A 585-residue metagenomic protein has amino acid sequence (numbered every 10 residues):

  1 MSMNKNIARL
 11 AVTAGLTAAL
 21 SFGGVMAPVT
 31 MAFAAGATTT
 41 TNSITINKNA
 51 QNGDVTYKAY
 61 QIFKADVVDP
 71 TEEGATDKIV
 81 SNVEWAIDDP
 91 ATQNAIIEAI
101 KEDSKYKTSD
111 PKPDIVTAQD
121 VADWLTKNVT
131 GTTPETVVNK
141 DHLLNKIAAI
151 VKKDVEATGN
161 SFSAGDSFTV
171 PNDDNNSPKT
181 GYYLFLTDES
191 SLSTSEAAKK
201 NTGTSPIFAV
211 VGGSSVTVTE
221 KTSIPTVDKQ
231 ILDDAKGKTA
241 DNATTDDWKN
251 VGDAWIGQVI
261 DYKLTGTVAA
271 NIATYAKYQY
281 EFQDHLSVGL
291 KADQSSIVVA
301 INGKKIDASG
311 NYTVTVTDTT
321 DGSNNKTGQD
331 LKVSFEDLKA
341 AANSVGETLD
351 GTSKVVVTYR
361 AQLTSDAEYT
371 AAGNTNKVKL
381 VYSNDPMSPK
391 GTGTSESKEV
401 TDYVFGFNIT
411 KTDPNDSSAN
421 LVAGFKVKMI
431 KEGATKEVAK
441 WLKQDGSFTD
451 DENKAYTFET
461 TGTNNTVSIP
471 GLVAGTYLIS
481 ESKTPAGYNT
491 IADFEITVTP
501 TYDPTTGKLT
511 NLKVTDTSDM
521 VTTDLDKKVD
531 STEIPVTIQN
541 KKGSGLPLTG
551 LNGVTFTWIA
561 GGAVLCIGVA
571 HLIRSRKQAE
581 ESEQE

Functional and structural regions predicted by a protein language model:
S2-E585: Solvent-exposed loop/turn and edge beta-strand elements of beta-rich ligand-binding domains
